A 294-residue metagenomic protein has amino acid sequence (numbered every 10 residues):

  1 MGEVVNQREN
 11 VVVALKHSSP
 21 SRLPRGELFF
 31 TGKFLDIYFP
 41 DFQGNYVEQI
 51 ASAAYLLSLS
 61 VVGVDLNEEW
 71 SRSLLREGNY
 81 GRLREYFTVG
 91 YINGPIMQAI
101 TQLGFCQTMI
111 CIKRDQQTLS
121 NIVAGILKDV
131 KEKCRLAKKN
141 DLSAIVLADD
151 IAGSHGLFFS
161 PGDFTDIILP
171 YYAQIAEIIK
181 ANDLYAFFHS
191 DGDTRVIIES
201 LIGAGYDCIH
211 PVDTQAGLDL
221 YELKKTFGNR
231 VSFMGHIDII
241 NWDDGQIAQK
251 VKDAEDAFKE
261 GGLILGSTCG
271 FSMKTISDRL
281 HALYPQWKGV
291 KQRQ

Functional and structural regions predicted by a protein language model:
G2-V47, V62-L66, W70-Q294: Active-site loop segments of alpha/beta catalytic cores
A53, L57, L66: Active-site donor-binding segments of glycosyltransferases and PAPS-dependent sulfotransferases
